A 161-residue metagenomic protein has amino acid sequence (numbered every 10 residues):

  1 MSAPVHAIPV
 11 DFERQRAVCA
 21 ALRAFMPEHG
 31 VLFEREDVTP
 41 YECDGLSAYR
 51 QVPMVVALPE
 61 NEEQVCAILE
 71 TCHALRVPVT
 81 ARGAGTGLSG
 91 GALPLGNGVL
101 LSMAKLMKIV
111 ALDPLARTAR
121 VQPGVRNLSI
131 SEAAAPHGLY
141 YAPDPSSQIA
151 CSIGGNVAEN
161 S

Functional and structural regions predicted by a protein language model:
M1-G45, L75-V77: N-terminal accessory segments
L22, S47-V79, N97, M103-P145 (+2 more regions): N-terminal glycine-rich flavin-associated loop
R82: Conserved PLP cofactor-binding pocket of PLP-dependent enzymes
G90: Conserved N-terminal phosphate-binding loop of PLP-dependent enzymes in the Aspartate aminotransferase
A150-S152: Beta-rich nucleic-acid/ligand-interaction surfaces
